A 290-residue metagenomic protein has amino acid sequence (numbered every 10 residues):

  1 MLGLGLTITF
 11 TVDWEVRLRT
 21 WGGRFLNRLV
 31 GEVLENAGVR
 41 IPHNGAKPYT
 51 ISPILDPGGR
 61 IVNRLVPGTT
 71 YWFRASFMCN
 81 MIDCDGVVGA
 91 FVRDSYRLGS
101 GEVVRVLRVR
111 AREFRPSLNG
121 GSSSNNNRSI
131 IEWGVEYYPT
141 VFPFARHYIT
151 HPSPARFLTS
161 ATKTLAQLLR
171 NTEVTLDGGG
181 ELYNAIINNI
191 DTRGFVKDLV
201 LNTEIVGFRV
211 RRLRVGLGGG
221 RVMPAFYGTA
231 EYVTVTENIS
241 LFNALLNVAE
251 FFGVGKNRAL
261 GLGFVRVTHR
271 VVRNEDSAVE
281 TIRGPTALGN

Functional and structural regions predicted by a protein language model:
M1-N290: RNA-interacting cores
